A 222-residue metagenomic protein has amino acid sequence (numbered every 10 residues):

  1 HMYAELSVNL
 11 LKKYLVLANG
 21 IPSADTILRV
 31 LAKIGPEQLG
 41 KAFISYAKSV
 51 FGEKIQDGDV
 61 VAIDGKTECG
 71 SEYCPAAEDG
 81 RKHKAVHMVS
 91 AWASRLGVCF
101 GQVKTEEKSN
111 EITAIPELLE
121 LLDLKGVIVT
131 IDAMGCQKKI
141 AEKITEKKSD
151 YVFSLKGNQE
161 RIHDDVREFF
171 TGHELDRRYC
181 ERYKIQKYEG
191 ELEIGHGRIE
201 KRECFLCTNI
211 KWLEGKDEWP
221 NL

Functional and structural regions predicted by a protein language model:
H1-I131, C136-K139: Conserved, well-structured functional cores that handle cations and Mg-NTP chemistry
L10, L39-A42, M88, L96 (+5 more regions): A general marker of short, structured functional hotspots
D79, K147, E168-G172: Short, hinge-like loop/turn segments at secondary-structure boundaries
K139-I140, R161: Phosphate- and divalent-cation-binding pockets in alpha/beta enzyme and binding domains that engage nucleotide-derived
A141-S149: Short, surface-exposed basic-aromatic patches at helix termini and helix-loop junctions that form
D150-L155: Short hydrophobic alpha-helical runs that function as membrane-insertion/retention elements
K156-L222: An anionic, glycine-rich sequence signature occurring as long contiguous blocks
